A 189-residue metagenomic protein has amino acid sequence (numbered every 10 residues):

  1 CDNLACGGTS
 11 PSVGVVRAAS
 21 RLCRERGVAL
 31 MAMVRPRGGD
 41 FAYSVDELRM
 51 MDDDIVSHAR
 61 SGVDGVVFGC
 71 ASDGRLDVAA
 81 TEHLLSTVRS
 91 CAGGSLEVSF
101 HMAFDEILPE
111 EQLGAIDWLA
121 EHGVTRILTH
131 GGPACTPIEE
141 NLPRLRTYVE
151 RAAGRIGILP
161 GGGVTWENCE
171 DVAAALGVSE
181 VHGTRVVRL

Functional and structural regions predicted by a protein language model:
C1-G8, S57-G74, H122-I138, V164-T165 (+1 more regions): Glycine-rich phosphate-binding active-site loops on the catalytic face of alpha/beta enzymes
C1-N3, M33-P36: Short, conserved active-site loops that position catalytic residues or coordinate cofactors/metal ions across diverse
L4-V28, V45-R49, A71-A92, I107-A115 (+3 more regions): Active-site-adjacent beta->alpha loops and helix N-cap segments on the catalytic face of soluble alpha/beta enzymes
G27-M33, D64-V67, S95-S99, T125-L128 (+2 more regions): Structural preference for beta-strand elements that scaffold enzyme active sites
R37-G38, S72: Short, glycine/serine-rich, charged loops/turns that create anion-binding and catalytic segments at active sites
G39-S57, D105-H122, L145-P160, V164-G183: Catalytic cores of alpha/beta
M102: Basic- and aromatic-lined ligand-binding clefts that recognize polyanionic substrates
